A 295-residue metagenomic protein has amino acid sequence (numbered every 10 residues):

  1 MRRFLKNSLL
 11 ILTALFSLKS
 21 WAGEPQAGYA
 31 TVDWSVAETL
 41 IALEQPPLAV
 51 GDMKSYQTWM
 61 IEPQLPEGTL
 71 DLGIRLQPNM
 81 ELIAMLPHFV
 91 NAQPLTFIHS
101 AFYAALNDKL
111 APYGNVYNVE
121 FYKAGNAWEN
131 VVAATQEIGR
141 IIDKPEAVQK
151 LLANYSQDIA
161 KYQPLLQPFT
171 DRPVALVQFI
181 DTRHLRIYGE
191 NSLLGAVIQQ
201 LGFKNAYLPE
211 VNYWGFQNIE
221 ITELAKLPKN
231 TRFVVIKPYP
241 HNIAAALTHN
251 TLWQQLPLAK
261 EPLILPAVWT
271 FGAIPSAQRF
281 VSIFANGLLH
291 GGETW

Functional and structural regions predicted by a protein language model:
M1-L9: Bacterial N-terminal signal peptides that target proteins for export
S17-K19: N-terminal signal peptide c-region/cleavage motif recognized by signal peptidases
P25-Q26, P63-L72, K150, L201-Y213: A local structural motif
A27, L227-W295: Structured C-terminal subdomain patch of bacterial secreted/periplasmic proteins
G28, P112-I180, T270-W295: Extracytoplasmic substrate-binding proteins
G28-Q93, I98-H99: A short, structured surface patch at a secondary-structure boundary
K54-M60, I187-Q217: Alpha-helical, coiled-coil/dimerization segments enriched in small aliphatic residues
S55, A105-N107, V119-E137, R172-A196 (+1 more regions): Extracytoplasmic ligand-binding site segments that recognize negatively charged/polar headgroups
